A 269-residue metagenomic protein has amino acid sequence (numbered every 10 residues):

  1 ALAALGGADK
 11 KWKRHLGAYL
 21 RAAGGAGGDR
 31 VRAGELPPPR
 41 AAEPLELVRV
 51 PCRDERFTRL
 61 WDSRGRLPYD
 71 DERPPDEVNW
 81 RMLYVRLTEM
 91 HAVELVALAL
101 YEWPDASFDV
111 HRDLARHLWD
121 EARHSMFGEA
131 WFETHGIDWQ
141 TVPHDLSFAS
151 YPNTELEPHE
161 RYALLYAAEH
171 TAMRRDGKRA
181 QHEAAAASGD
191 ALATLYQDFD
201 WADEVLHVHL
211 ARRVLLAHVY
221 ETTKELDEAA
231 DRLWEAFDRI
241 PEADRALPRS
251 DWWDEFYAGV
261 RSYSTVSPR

Functional and structural regions predicted by a protein language model:
A1-R269: Non-heme di-metal
